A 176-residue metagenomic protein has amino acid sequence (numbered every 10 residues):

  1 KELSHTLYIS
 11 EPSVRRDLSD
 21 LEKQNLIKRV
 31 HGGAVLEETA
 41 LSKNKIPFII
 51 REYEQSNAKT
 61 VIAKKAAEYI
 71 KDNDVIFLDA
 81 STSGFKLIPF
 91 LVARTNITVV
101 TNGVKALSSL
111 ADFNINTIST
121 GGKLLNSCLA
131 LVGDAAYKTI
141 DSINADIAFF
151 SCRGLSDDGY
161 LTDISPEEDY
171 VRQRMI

Functional and structural regions predicted by a protein language model:
K1-E2, Y8-S10, K23, R29 (+1 more regions): Conserved phosphate- and dinucleotide-binding cores of soluble alpha/beta proteins, encompassing both enzyme active
H5-Y8, P12-F77, P89-R94, A111-I115: HTH-adjacent hinge/linker in prokaryotic transcriptional regulators
S13, D20, S83-G84, K105-A106 (+1 more regions): Alpha-helix capping/helix-boundary segments
Y53-N57, V61, T82, R94 (+6 more regions): Residues at secondary-structure transition points
V99-K105: Short internal beta-strands
